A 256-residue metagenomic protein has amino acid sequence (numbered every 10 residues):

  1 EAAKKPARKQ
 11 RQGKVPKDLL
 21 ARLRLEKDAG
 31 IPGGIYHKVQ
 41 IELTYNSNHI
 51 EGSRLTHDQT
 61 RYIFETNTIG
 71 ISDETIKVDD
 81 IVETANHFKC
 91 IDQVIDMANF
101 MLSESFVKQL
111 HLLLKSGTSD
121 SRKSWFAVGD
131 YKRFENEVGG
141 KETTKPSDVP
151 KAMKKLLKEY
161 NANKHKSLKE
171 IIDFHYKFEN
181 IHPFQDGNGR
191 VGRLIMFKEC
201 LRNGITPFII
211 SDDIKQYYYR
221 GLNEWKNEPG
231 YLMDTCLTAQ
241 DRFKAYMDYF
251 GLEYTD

Functional and structural regions predicted by a protein language model:
E1-D186, R190-D256: FIC/Doc superfamily catalytic core
